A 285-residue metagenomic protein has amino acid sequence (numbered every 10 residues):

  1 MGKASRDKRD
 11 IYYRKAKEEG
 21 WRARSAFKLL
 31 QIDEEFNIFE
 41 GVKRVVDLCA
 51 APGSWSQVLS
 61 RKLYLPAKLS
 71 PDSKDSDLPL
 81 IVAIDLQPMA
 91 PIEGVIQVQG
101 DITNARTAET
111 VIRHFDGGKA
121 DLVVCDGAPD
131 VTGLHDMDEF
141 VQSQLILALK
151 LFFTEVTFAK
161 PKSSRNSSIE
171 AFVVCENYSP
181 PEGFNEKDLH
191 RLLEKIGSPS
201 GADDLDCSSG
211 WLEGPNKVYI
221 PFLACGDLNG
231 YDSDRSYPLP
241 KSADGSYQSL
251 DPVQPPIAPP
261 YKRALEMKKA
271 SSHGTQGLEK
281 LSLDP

Functional and structural regions predicted by a protein language model:
M1-R44, W55-R61, L65: Class I SAM-dependent methyltransferase Rossmann-like catalytic core, especially the SAM/SAH-binding loop
G2-A23, E35, F172-P285: SAM/dcSAM-binding transferase cores
L29, C49, Q97, V123 (+1 more regions): Residue-level signature of catalytic and energy-coupling elements of molecular machines, predominantly ATP/GTP-dependent
V46-G53, L86: Class I SAM-dependent methyltransferase "Motif I" SAM/SAH-binding loop
L59-L80: Conserved S-adenosyl-L-methionine
K74-L80, I84-D130: S-adenosyl-L-methionine
F115-A148, F152-F153: Mobile active-site "lid"/loop adjacent to the S-adenosyl-L-methionine
F153-R165: Conserved S-adenosyl-L-methionine
